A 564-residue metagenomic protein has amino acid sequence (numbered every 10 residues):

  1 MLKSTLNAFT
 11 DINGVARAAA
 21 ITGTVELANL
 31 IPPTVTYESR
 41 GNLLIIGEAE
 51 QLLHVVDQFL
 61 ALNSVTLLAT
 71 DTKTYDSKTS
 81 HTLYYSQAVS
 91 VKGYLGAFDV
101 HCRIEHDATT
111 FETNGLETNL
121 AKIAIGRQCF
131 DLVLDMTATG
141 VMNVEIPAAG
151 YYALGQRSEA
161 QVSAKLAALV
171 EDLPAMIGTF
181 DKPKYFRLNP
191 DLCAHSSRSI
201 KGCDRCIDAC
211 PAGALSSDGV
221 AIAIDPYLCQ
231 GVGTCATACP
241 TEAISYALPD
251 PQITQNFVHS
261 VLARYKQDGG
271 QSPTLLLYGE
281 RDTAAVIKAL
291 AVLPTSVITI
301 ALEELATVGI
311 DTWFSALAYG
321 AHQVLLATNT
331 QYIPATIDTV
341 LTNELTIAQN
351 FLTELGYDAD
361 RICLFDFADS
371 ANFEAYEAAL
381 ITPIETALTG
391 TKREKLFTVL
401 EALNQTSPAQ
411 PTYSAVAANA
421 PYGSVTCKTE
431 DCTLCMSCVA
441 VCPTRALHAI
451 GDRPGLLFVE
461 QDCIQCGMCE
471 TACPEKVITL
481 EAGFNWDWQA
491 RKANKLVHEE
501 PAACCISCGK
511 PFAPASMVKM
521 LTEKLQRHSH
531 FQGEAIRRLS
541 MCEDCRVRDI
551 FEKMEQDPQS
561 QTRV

Functional and structural regions predicted by a protein language model:
L2-D208, S272-A284, I337-D338, T353-I450 (+4 more regions): Ferredoxin-type iron-sulfur electron-transfer modules and their immediate structural context
N42, L52-L53, I298, E304-A306: Conserved mixed alpha/beta catalytic, RNA-binding, or beta-rich assembly cores of soluble enzyme, regulatory
L60-N63, A289-I298: Short helix-loop-beta junction
K201-D225, Q230, T234-P251, S437-P454 (+3 more regions): Iron-sulfur cluster-binding cysteine motifs and their immediate structural context in ferredoxin-like electron-transfer
Y246-G270, A284: A contiguous, basic/glycine-rich beta-loop/short-helix subdomain that forms a polymer-engagement track
L290-A291, V308, S315, W488-N494: C-terminal structured domains
Y319-P334: Glycine-rich phosphate/pyrophosphate-binding loops and their adjacent beta-strand/loop elements at enzyme active sites
T342-E354: Acidic, Ser/Thr-rich peripheral helices and adjacent loops at domain boundaries
